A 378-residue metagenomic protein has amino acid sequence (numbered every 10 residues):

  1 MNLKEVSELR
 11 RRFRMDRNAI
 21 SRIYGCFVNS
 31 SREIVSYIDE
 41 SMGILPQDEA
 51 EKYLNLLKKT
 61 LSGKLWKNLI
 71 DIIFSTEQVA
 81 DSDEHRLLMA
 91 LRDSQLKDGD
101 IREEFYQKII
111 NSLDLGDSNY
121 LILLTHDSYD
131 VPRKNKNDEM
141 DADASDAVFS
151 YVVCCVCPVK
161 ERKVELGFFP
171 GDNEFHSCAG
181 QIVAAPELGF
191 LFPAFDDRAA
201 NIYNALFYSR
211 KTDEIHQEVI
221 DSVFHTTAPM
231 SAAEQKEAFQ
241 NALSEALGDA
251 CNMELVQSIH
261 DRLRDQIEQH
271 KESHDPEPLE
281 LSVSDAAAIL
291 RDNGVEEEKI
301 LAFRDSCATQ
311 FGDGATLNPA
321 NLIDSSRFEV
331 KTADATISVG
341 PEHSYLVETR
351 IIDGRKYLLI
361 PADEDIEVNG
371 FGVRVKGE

Functional and structural regions predicted by a protein language model:
L3-V6: Soluble regions of membrane-associated proteins that transit the secretory/organelle pathway
R14-R17, S21-D324: Long, hydrophobic alpha/beta structural blocks
E277, A286-E378: C-terminal, beta-strand-rich globular interaction domains
